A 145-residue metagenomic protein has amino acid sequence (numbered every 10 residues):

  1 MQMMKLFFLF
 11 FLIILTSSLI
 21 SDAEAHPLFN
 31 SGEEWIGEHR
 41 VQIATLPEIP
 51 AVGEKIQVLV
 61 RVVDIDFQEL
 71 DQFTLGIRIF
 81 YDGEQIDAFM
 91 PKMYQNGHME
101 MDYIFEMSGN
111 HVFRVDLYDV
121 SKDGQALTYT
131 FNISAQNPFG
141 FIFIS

Functional and structural regions predicted by a protein language model:
M1-M3: N-terminal secretory signal peptides that target proteins for export/translocation
L6-L15: Sec-dependent N-terminal signal peptides
L15-D22: C-terminal segment of classical bacterial N-terminal signal peptides
D22-S145: N-terminal soluble domains immediately following signal/targeting peptides that reside in extracytoplasmic
